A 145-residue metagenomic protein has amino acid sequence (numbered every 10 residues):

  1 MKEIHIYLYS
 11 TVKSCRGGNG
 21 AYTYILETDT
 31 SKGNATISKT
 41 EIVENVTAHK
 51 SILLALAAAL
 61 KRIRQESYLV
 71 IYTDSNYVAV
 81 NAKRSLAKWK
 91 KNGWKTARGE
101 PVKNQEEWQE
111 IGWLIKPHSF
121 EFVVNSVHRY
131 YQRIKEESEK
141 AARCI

Functional and structural regions predicted by a protein language model:
M1-K50, R62, E136, A142-I145: RNase H-like nuclease fold core
H5, C15-G18, Y72, V78-I145: C-terminal functional segments of enzyme domains
A48-I52, K103-N104: Phosphate/oxyanion-binding active-site loops and adjacent basic polyanion-contact surfaces
A57-R64: Short glycine/serine- and small hydrophobic-enriched flexible loop segments
R64-Q65, F120: A generic secondary-structure boundary signal that marks alpha-helix termini
